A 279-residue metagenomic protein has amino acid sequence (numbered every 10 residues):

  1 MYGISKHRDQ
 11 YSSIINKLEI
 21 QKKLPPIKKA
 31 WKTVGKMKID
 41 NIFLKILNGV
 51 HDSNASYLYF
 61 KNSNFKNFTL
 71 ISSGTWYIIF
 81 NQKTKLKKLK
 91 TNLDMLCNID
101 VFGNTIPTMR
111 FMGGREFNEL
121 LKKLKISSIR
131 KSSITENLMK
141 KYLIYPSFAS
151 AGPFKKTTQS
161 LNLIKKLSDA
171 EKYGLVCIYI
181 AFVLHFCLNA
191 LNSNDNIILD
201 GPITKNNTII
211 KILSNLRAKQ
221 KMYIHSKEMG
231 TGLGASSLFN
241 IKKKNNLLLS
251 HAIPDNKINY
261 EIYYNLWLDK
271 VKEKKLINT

Functional and structural regions predicted by a protein language model:
M1-D9, S13-K17, K38-I198, K205-T279: Active-site core segments that coordinate phosphate-bearing ligands/cofactors across diverse enzyme families
N16-K32: A conserved helix-loop-beta module that forms one wall/lid of the active-site cleft in ATP-utilizing catalytic domains
